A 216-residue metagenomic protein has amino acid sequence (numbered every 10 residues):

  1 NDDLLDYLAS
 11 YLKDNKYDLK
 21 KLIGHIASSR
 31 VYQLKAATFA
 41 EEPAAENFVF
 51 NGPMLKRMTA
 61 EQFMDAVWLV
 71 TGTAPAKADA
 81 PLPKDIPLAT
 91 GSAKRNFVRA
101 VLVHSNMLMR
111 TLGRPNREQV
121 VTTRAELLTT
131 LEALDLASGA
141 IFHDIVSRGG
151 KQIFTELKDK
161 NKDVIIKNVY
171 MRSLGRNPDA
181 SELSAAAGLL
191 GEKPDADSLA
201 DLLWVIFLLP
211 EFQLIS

Functional and structural regions predicted by a protein language model:
L5-K13, S184-P194: Amphipathic alpha-helical segments that form the core helices of the histone-fold
D6, K13, K20, Q33-N177 (+1 more regions): An acidic, gly/pro-interrupted, aromatic-rich
D18-S28: Alpha-helical secondary-structure segments
I23, K167, D179-A187: Short, well-structured alpha-helical segments
V31-Y32, D195: Residue-level marker of structural boundaries
L202: Globin-like tetrapyrrole-binding proteins
